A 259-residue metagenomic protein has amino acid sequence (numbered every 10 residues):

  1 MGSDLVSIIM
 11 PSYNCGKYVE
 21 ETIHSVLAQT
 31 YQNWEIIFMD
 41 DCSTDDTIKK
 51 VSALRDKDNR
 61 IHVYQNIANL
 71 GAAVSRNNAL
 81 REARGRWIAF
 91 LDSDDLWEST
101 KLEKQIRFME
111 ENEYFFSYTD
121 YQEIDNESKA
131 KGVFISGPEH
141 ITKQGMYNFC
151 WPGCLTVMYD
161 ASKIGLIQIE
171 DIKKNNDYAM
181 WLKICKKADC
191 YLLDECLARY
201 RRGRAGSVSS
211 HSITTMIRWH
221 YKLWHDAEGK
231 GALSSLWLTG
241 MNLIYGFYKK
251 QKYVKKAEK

Functional and structural regions predicted by a protein language model:
D4-S7, S25, E35, A179: Cell-envelope/extracellular polymer assembly enzymes that use nucleotide-activated donors
N14-A28: Short, well-formed alpha-helical segments that are part of the catalytic scaffolds of diverse glycosyltransferases
K17-E20, D45-A53, L96, T100: Acidic helix N-cap motif at the loop->helix transition within catalytic regions of sugar-transfer enzymes
S25, Q32, D40-K49, A68 (+1 more regions): A conserved acidic beta->alpha catalytic loop
N66-A83, K104: Glycine-rich, basic loop-to-helix element that forms the pyrophosphate-binding segment of sugar-nucleotide handling
R81, G137-T215, W219-H220: Conserved nucleotide-sugar donor-binding catalytic segment
I88: Short aromatic/hydrophobic "clamp" motif used to bind/position activated sugar donors
T100-K131: Conserved donor NDP-sugar-binding/catalytic core segment of glycosyltransferases
